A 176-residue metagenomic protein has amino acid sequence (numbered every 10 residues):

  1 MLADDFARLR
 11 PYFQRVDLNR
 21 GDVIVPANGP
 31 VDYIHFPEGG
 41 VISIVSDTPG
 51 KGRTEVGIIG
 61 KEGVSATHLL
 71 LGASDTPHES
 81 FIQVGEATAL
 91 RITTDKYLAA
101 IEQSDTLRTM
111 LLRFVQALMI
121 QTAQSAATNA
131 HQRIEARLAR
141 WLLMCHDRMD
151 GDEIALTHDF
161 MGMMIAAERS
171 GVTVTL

Functional and structural regions predicted by a protein language model:
M1-N19, V64, L69-L71: Cyclic nucleotide-binding regulatory module and flanking cytosolic helices
D4, G39, D95-K96, A117 (+1 more regions): Alpha-helix/helix-capping structural signal
V16-L18, I24-A27, C145: Small beta-barrel nucleic-acid-binding modules, principally OB-folds
D22-G85: Cyclic nucleotide-binding regulatory domains
G57-Q116, I120, Q124: Cyclic-nucleotide recognition modules
V84-G85, I101-A167: Polybasic "coupling" helices that flank or enter modular domains
S170-T173: Key DNA-contact positions within bacterial/archaeal DNA-binding proteins
